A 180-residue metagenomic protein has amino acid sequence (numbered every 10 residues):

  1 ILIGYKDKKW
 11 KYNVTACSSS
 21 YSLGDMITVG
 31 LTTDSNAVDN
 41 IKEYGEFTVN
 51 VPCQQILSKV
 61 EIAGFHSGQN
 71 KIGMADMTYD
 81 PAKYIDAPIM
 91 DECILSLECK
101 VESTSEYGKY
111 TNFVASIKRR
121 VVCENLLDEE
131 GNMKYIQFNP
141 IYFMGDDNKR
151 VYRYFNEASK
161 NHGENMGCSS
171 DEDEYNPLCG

Functional and structural regions predicted by a protein language model:
I1-G180: Basic, polyanion-binding surface patches
